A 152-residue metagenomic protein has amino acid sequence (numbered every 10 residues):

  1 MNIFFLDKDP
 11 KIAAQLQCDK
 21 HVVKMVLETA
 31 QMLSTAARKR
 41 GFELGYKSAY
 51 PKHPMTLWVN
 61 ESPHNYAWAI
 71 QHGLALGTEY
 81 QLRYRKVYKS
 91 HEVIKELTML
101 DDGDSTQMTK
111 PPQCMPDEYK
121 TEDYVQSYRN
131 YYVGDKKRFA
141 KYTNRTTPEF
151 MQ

Functional and structural regions predicted by a protein language model:
M1-Q152: Expand to "…catalyze enediolate/carbanion chemistry for C-C bond making/breaking, isomerization, decarboxylation
